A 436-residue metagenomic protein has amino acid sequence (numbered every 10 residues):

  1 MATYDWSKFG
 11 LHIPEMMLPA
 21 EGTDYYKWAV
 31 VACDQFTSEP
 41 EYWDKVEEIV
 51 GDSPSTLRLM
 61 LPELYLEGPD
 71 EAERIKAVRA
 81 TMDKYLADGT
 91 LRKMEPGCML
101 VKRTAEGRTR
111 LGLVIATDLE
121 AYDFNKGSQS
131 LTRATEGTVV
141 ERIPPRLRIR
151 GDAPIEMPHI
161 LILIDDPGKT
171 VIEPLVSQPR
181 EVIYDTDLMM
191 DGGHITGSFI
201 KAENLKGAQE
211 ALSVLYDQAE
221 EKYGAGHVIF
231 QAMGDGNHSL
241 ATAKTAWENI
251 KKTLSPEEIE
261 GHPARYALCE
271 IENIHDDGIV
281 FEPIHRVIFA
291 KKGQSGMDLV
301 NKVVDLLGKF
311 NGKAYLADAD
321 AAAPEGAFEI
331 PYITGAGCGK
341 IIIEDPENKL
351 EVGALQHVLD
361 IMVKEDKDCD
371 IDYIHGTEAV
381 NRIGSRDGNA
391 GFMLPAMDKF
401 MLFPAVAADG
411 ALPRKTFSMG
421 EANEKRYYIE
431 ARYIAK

Functional and structural regions predicted by a protein language model:
M1-G192, K201, D217-K222, V228-I229 (+3 more regions): N-terminal extension/subdomain marker
L163, M233-G234, E270, M393-P395: Short beta-strand segments
Q178-I200, F281-N311: Compact, glycine/acidic-enriched structural inserts
D187-E210, I342-P346: Glycine-rich phosphate-binding "P-loop"
V214-L254: Active-site beta-strand/loop microenvironment that shapes enzyme catalytic pockets
E257-S295, D360-V363: Class I SAM-dependent methyltransferase SAM-binding "motif I" and its flanking Rossmann-like core
D305-V380: C-terminal structural cap/anchor segments
L350-K436: Charged substrate- and nucleic-acid-binding regions of tRNA-handling and nucleotidyl-transfer enzymes, centered on
